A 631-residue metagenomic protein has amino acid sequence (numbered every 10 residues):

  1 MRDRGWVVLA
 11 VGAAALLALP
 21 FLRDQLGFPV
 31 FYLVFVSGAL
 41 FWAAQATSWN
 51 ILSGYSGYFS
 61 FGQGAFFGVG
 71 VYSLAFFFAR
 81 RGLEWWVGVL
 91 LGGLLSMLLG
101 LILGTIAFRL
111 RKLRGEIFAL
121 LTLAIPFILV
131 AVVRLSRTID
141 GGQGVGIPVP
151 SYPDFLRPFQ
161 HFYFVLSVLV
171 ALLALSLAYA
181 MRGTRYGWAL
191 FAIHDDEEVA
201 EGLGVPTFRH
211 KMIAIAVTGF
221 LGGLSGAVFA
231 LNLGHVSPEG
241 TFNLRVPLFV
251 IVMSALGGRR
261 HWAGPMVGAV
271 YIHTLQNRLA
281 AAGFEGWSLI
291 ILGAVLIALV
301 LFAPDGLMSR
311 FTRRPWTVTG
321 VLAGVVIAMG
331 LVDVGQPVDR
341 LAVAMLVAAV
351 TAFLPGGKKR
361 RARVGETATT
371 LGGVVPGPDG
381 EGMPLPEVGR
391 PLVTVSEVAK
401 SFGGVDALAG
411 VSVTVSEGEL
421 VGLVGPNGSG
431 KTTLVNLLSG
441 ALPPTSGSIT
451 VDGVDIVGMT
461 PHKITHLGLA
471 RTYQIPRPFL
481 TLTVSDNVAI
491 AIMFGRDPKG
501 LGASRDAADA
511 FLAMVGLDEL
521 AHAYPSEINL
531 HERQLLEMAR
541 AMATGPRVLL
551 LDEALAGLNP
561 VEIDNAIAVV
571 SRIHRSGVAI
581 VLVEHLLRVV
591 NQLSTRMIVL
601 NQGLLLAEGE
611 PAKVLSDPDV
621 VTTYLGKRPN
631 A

Functional and structural regions predicted by a protein language model:
M1-G372: Transmembrane alpha-helices and adjacent helix-loop boundaries
V421-P426: The feature captures the beta-strand-to-loop junction immediately N-terminal to the Walker
S439: Helix-to-loop junction immediately C-terminal to a conserved catalytic motif
G447-V454, L467, A607: Conserved ABC transporter NBD signature motif
V457-G458, F511-E532: Conserved ABC nucleotide-binding domain
G502-L520, R547, A568-S571: Conserved ABC ATPase "signature" region
